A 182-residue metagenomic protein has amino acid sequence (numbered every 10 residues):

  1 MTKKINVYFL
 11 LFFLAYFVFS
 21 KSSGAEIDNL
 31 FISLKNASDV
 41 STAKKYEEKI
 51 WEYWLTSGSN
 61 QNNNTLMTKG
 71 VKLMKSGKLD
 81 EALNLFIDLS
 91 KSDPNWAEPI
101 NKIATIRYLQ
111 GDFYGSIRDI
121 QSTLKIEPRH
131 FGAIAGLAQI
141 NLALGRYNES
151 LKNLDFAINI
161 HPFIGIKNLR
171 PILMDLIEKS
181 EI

Functional and structural regions predicted by a protein language model:
F19-T68: N-terminal leader/linker segments that initiate helical-solenoid repeat arrays
L34-D39, L142-G165: TPR/TPR-like (Sel1-like) alpha-helical repeat modules
A43, L55-N63, R146-N153, D175-I182: Alpha-helical linker/edge segments of TPR/alpha-solenoid repeat scaffolds and analogous pre-/post-domain helices
N60-I126: Alpha-helical adaptor scaffolds
K75, L109, A143-L144, L176-K179: Register position in tetratricopeptide repeats
W96, H130, F163-I164: Residue-level recognition of tetratricopeptide repeat
P99, A133, I166-K167: TPR alpha-solenoid repeat register
K102, G136, L169-P171: Canonical tetratricopeptide repeat
